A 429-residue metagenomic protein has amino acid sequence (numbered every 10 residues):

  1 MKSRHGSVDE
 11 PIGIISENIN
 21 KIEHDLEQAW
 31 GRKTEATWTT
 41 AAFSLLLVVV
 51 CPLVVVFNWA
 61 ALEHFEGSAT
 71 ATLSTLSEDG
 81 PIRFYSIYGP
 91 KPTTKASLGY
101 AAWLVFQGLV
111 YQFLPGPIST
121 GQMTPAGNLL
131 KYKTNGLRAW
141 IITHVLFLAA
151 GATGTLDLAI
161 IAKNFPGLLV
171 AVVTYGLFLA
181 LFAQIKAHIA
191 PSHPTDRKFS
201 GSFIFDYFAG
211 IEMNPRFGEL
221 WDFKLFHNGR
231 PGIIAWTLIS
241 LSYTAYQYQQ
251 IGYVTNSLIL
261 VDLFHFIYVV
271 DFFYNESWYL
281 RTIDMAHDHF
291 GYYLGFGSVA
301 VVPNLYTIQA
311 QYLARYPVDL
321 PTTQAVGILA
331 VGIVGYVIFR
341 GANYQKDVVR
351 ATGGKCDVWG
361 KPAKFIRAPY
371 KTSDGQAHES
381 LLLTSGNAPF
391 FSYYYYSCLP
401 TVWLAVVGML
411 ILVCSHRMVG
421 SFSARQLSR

Functional and structural regions predicted by a protein language model:
K2-S428: Membrane-anchoring alpha-helices and their flanking helix-loop junctions
